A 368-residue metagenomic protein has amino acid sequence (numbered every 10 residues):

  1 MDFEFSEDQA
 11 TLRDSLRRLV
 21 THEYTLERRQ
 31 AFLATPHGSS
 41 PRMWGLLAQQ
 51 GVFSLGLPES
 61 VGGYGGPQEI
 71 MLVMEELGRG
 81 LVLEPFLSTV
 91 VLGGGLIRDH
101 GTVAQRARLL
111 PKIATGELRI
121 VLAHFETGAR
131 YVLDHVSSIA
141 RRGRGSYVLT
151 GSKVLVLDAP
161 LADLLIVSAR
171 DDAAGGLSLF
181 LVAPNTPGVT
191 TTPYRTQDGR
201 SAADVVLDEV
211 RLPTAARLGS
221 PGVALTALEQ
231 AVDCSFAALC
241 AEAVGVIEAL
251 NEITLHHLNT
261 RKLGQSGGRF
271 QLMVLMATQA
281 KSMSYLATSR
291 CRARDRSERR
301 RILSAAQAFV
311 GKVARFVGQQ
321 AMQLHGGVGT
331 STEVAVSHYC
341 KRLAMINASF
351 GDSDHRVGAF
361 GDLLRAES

Functional and structural regions predicted by a protein language model:
M1-L81, H100-V103, K112, G116 (+2 more regions): Alpha-helical interface subdomain recognition
G66, V132-D134, D158-A162: Short glycine/proline-enriched turns and hinge-like loops at secondary-structure junctions
E84-A104: N-terminal glycine-rich flavin-associated loop
D99-G101, R141, V167-R170, L181-P184 (+1 more regions): Short beta-strand-to-turn element immediately C-terminal to the catalytic PLP-Schiff-base lysine in fold type I
G116-T127: A short, Trp-centered hydrophobic/proline-enriched beta-strand micro-motif
Y131, H135, L155-V156, A183-P221: Flexible, small-/acidic-enriched active-site or ligand-binding loops
V132-T150: Cytochrome P450 C-terminal beta-domain/meander region
S146, T150-V189: A short core secondary-structure module
